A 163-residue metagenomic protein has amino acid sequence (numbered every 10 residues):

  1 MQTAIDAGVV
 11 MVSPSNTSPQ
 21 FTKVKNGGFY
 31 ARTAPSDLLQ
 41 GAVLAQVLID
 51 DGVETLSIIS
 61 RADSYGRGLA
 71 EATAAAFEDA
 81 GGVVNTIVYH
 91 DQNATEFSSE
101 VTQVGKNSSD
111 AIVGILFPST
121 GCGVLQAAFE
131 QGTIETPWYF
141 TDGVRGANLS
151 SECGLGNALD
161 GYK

Functional and structural regions predicted by a protein language model:
M1-I5, A111-Q131: Hydrophobic alpha-helical
M1-Y89, P137-K163: Extracytoplasmic ligand/sensor domains, especially the bilobed periplasmic-binding protein
L39-V43, H90-Q103: Structural motif
V53, S108-D110: Short, high-confidence coil segments that cap the C-terminus of an alpha-helix and link into the following beta-strand
Y65-G66, N93, G121: Alpha-helix N-cap/loop-to-helix initiation residues
G68-A72, S99, G123: Generic recognition of short, well-ordered alpha-helical segments
E96-E100, T120, L149: Short acidic active-site motifs
